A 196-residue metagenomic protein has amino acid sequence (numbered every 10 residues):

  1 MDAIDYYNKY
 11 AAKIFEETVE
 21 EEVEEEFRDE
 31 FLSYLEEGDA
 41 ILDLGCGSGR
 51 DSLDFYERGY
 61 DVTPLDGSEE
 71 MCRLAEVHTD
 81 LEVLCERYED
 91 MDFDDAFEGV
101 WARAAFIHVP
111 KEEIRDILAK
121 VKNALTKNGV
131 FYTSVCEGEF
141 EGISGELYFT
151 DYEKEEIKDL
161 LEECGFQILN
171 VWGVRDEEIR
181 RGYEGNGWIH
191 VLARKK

Functional and structural regions predicted by a protein language model:
M1-D95, V109-D116, K120, V130-K196: Class I (Rossmann-like) S-adenosyl-L-methionine-dependent methyltransferase catalytic domain, capturing the SAM-binding
E98: Conserved acidic residues
W101: A conserved beta-strand element that flanks and buttresses the S-adenosyl-L-methionine
A104-H108: Short catalytic micro-motifs in class I SAM-dependent methyltransferases
